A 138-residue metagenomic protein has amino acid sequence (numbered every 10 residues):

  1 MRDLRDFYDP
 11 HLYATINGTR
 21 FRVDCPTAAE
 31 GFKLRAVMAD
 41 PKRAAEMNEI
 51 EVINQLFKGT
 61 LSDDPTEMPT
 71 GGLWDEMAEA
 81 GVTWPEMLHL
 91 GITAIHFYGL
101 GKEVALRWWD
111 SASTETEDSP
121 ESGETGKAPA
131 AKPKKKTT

Functional and structural regions predicted by a protein language model:
R2-H11, N17-T138: Short, surface-exposed, charged amphipathic helix/loop patches that serve as local interaction elements
